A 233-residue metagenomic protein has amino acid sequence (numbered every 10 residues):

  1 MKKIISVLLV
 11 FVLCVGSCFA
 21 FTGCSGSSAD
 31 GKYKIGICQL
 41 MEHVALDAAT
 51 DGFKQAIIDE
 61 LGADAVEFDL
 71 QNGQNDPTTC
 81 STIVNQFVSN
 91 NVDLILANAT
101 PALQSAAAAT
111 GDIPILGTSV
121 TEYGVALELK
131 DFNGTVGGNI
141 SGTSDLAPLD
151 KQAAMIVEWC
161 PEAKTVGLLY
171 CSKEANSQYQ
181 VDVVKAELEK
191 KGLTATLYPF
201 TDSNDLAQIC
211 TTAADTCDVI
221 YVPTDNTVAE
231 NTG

Functional and structural regions predicted by a protein language model:
M1-K34, D59, A63, S89: Short, low-complexity disordered leader/linker segments with a strong preference for bacterial N-terminal type II
K34-K54, E60, D69-T79, K173 (+2 more regions): Extracytoplasmic "Venus flytrap"
I35-I37, F53, S141-L188: An alpha-beta-alpha
A45-F53, T79-I83, N98-A102, A106 (+6 more regions): Stable alpha-helical elements in mature extracytoplasmic
D59-C80, N139, E187-S203: Short beta-strand elements in bilobed, periplasmic/extracellular small-molecule ligand-binding domains
D69-D131, D225-G233: Beta-alpha junction/loop-to-helix N-cap segments that form part of ligand/metal-binding clefts
F132-T143: Rossmann-fold dehydrogenase core element
A175-G233: Pocket-lining segment of extracytoplasmic ligand-binding domains
